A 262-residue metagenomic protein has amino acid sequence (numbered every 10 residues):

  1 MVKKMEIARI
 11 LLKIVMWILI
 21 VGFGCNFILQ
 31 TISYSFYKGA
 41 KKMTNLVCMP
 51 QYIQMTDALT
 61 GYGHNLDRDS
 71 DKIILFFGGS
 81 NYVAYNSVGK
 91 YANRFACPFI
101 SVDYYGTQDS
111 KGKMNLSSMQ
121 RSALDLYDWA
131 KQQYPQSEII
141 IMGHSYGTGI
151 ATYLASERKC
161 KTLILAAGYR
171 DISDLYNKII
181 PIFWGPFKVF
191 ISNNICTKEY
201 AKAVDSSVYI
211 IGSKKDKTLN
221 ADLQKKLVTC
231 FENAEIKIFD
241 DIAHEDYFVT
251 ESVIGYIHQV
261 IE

Functional and structural regions predicted by a protein language model:
A8-H64: An N-terminal hydrophobic leader/cap segment in hydrolases
A58-W129, M142, G149: Membrane-embedded segments
V88-G89, T197, S206, N220-T229: Short alpha-helix in the alpha/beta-hydrolase fold that links the catalytic acid
Y134-S145: Alpha/beta-hydrolase fold nucleophile elbow
T148-Y200: Hydrolase active-site cap/lid region
V204, Y209-G212, D216: Short beta-strand/loop motif that positions the catalytic acidic residue of the alpha/beta-hydrolase fold
K214-L219, H244-E245: Acidic catalytic loop of the alpha/beta-hydrolase fold
I242-S252: Catalytic histidine-centered segment of alpha/beta-hydrolase-like enzymes
